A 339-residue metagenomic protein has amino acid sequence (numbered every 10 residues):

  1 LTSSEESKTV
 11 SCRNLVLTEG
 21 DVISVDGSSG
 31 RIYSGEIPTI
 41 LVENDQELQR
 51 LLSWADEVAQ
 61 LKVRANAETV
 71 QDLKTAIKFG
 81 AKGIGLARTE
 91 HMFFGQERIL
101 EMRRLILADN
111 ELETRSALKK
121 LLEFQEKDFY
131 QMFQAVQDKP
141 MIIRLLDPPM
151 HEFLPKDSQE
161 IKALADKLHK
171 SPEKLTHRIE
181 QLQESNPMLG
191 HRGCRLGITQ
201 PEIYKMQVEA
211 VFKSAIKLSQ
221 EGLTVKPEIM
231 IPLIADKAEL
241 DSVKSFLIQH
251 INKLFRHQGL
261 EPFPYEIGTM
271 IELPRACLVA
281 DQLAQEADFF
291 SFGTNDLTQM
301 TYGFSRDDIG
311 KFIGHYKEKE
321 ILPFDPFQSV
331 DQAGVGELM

Functional and structural regions predicted by a protein language model:
T2-S34, N110-A117, Q328-G334: A structural-propensity feature for long, helix-poor, extended segments
S29, N44-R50, W54-M339: Conserved alpha/beta-domain cores
R31-Y33, T39-N44: Short, charged/polar, Gly/Pro-enriched secondary-structure boundary elements
